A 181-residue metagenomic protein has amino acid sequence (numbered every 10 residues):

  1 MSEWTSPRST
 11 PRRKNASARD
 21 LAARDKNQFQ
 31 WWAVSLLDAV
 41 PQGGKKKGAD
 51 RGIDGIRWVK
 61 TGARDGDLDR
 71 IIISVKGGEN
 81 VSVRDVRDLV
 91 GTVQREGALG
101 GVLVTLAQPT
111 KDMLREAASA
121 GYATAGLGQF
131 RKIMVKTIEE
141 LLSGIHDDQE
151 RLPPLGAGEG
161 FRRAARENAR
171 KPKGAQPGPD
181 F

Functional and structural regions predicted by a protein language model:
M1-F181: Mixed-charge (Asp/Glu-Lys/Arg
